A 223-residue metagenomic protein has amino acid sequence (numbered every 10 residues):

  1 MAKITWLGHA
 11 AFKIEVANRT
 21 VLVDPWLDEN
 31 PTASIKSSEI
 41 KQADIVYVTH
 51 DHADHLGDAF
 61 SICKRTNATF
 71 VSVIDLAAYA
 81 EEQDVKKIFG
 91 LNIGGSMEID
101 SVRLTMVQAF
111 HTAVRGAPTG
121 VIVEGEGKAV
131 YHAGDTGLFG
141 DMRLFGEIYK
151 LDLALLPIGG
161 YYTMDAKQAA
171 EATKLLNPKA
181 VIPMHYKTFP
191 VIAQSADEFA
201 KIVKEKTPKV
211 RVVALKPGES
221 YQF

Functional and structural regions predicted by a protein language model:
M1-T20, L27-N30, E98-S101, E198-V210 (+1 more regions): Zn-dependent metallo-beta-lactamase
K3-W6, V21-D24, R103-A109, A129-D135: Active-site-proximal beta-strand elements of phosphoester/diester hydrolases
K13-H52, G57-K64, D75, T112-R115 (+1 more regions): Pre-active-site segment of Zn-dependent metallo-hydrolases
L22-D24, A43-D51, F70-I74, V130-T136 (+3 more regions): Active-site neighborhood of phospho(di)ester-bond hydrolases with catalytic His/Asp-centered motifs
E29-N30, H52-G57, A77-A80, G95-E98 (+5 more regions): Active-site environment of divalent metal-dependent phosphoester hydrolases
T49, G57-F110, V114-R115: Glycine/small-residue-rich loop that forms an oxyanion/phosphate-binding "nest" at active or ligand-binding sites
E81-G95, A170, K174-F223: Binuclear metal-ion centers of metallo-dependent hydrolases, dominated by the metallo-beta-lactamase
H111-L175: Active-site-proximal loop/helix segments of hydrolase catalytic cores
